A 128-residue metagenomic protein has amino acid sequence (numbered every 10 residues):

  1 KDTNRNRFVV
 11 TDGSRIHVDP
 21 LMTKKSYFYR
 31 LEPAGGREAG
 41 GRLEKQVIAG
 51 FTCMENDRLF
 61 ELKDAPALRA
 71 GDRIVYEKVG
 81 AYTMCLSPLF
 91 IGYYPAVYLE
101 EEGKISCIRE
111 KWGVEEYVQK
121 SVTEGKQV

Functional and structural regions predicted by a protein language model:
K1-V128: Charged (often Lys/Glu-rich) extended helix/loop segments that serve as interaction or gating elements
